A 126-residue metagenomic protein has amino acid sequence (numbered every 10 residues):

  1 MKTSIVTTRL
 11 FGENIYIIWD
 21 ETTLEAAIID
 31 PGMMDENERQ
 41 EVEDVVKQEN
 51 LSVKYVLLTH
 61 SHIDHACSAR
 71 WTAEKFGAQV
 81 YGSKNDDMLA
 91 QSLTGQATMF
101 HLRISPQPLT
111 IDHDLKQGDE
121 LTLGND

Functional and structural regions predicted by a protein language model:
M1-E49: Conserved beta-strand hairpin/beta-sheet module of binuclear metal-dependent hydrolase folds, prominently
M1-K2, F100-R103, D126: Short Pro/Gly-enriched beta-strand edge/turn motifs at strand-loop
I17, D119-D126: Core dinuclear metal-dependent hydrolase active-site scaffold
M34-R39, E43-T122: Active-site HxH/HxHxD metal-binding segment of metal-dependent hydrolases
